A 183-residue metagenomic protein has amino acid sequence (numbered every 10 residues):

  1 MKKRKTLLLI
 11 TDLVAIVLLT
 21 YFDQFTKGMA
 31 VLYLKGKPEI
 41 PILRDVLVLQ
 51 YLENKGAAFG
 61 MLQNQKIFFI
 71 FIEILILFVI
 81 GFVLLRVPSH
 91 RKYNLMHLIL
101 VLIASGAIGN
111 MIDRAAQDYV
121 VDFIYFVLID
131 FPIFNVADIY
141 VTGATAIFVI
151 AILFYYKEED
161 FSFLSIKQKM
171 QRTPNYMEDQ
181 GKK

Functional and structural regions predicted by a protein language model:
M1-K183: Alpha-helical transmembrane bundles and membrane-interface segments of multipass inner-membrane proteins
